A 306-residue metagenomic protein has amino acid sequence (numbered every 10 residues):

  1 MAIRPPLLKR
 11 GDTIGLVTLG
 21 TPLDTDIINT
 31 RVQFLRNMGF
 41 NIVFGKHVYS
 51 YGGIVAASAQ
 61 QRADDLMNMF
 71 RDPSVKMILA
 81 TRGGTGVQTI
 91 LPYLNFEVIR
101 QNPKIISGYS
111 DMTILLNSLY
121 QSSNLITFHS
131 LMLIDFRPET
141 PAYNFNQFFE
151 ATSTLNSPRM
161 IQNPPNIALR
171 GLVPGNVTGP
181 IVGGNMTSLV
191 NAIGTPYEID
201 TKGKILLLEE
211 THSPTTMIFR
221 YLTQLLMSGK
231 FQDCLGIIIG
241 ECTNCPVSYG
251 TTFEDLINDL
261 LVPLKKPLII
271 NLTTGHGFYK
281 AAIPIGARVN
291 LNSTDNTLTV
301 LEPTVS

Functional and structural regions predicted by a protein language model:
M1-S74: ATP/NTP phosphate-donor binding region
L16, I78, D111, L189 (+2 more regions): Buried hydrophobic positions in well-ordered alpha/beta secondary-structure cores of metabolic enzymes
D72-K76, D233-C234: Short acidic/histidine-rich motifs immediately flanking catalytic phosphotransfer sites in two-component signaling
M77-Q88: N-terminal glycine-rich "phosphate-gripper" loop used for MgATP/nucleotide binding and carboxylate activation
L94-S118, I126-M132, P267-L268: Short, acidic/small-residue loops that bind anionic groups at enzyme active sites
N124-S188: Conserved anion/nucleotide-ligand pocket segment
Y197-F253: Internal helical hairpin/lid segments
E241-S306: ATP/nucleoside-binding phosphotransfer catalytic cores, i.e., glycine-rich phosphate-binding loops
